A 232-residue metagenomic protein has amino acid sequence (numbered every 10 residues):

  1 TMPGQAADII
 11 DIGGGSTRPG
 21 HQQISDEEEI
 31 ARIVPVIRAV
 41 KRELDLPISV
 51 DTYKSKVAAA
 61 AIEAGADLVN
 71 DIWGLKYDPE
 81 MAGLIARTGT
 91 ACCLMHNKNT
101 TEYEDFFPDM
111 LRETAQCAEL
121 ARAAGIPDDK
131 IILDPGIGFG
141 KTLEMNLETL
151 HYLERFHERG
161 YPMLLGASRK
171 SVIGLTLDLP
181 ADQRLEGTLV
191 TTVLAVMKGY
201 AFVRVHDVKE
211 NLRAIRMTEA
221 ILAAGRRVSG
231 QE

Functional and structural regions predicted by a protein language model:
T1-G13: Catalytic domains of carbohydrate-active enzymes, especially glycoside hydrolases
T17-A39, L44-S55, I62-E63, D67-L120 (+1 more regions): Active-site-adjacent loop and "lid" segments of alpha/beta metabolic enzymes
P127-K130: Short acidic capping loops at alpha-helix termini that bridge into adjacent secondary structure
G136: Conserved Motif II region of HX4D acyltransferases
